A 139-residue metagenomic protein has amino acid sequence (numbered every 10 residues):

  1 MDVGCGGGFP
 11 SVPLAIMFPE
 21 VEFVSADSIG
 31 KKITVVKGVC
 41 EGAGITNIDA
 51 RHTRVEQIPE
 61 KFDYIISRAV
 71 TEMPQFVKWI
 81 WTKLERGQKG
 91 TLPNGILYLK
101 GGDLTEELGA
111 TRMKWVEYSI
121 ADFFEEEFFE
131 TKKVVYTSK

Functional and structural regions predicted by a protein language model:
M1-S67, V77: Conserved SAM/SAH cofactor-binding pocket of Class I
G6, A69-E72, L104: Short glycine-rich anion-binding loops that position phosphate/pyrophosphate groups of nucleotides and phosphorylated
E22, N47-D49, G95, K114-S119: Conserved beta-strand segments of alpha/beta enzyme cores
G42-I45, R86-T91: Arginine/glycine-rich "motif VI" loop of SF2 helicases in the C-terminal RecA-like domain
M73-L84: A short, conserved alpha-helix within the catalytic core of class I
Q88-D103: Conserved beta-strand signature within the Rossmann-like core of class I S-adenosyl-L-methionine
G101-K139: Active-site capping/gating segments
